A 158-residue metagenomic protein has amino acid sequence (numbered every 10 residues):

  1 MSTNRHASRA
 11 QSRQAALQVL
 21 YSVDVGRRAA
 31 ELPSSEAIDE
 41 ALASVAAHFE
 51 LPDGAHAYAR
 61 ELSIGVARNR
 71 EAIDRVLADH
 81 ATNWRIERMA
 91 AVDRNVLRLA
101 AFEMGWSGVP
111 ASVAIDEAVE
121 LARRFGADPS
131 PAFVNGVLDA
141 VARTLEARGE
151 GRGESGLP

Functional and structural regions predicted by a protein language model:
M1-P158: N-terminal interaction/assembly modules
